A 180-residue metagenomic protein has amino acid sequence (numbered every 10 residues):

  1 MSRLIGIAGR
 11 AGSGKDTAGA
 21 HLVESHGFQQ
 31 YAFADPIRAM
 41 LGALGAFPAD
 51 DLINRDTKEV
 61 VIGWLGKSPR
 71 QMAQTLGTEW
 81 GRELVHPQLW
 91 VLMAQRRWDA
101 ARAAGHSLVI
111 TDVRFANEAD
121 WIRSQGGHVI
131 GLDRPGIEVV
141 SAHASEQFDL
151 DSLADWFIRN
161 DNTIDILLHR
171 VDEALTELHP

Functional and structural regions predicted by a protein language model:
M1-I5: Extreme N-terminal starter segment of soluble prokaryotic enzymes
I7, I110: Hydrophobic anchor at the beta1->P-loop junction of P-loop NTPases
A8-A11, N117-P180: Small-molecule kinase domains that catalyze NTP-dependent phosphoryl transfer to phosphate-bearing small molecules
K15: Conserved lysine of the Walker
A18: Hydrophobic positions on the alpha1 helix immediately C-terminal to the Walker A/P-loop
E24-Y31, A46: Post-Walker A helix-loop "phosphate-sensing" segment adjacent to the P-loop in P-loop NTPases
D35-H106: ATP-dependent small-molecule kinase phosphotransfer cores that center on conserved nucleotide phosphate-binding segments
D112-F115: Short, well-ordered beta-to-alpha junction loops that form the rim of enzyme active sites and present histidine/acidic
